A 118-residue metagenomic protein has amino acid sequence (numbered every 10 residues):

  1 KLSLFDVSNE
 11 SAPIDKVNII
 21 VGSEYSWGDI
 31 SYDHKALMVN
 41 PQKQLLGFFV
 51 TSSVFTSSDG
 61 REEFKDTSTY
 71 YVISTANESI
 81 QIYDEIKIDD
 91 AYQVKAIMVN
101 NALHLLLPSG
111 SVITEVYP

Functional and structural regions predicted by a protein language model:
K1-P118: Feature marking well-ordered beta-strand scaffolds used for ligand recognition
